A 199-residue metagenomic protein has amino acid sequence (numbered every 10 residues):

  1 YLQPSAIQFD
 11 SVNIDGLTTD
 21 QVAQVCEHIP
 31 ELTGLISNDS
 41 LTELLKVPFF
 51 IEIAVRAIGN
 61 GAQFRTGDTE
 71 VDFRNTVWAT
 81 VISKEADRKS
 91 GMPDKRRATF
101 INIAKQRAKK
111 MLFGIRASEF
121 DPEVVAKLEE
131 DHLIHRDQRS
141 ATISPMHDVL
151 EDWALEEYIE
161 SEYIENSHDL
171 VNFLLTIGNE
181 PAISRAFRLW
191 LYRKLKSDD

Functional and structural regions predicted by a protein language model:
Y1, S5-G16, D20-A23, I53 (+5 more regions): Extended charged low-complexity segments that act as oligomerization/scaffolding linkers
Q3-S37, I53-G59, R74-E85: Conserved small helical "lid"/interfacial subdomain of P-loop NTPases
T33, I58-V125, D137-S144, D148 (+1 more regions): Winged-helix-like regulatory helical subdomains adjacent to P-loop NTPase cores
I36-K46, K89-A98, M146, I177-A182: Structural motif
T42-R56: The conserved phosphate-sensing helix
P48-F49, S161-D199: Leucine-rich, amphipathic alpha-helical/linker segments
R56, N60, K105, E156 (+2 more regions): Positions within ordered alpha-helical repeat solenoids
H132: Glycine-centered, phosphate/nucleic-acid-interacting loop/turn motifs that mediate DNA/RNA or nucleotide
